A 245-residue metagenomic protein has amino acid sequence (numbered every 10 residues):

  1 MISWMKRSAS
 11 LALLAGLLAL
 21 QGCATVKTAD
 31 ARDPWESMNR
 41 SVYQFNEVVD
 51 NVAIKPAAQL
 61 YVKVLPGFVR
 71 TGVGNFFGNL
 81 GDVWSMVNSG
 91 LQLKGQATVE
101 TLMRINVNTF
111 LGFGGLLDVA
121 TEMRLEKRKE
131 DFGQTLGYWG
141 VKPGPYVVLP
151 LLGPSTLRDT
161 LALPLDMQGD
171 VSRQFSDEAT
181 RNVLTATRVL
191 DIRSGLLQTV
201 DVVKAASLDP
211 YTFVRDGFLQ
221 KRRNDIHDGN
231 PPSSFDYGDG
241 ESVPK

Functional and structural regions predicted by a protein language model:
M1-A12: Bacterial N-terminal signal peptides that target proteins for export
A19-G22: C-terminal motif of bacterial Sec signal peptides marking the signal peptidase cleavage site
T25-K27, Q134, W139-K245: A structured, mid-to-C-terminal "fold-capping" secondary-structure block
D30-L60: Post-signal peptide N-terminal segment of mature Sec-exported envelope proteins
V42, V62-V73, S89-L93, E100 (+1 more regions): N-terminal post-signal-peptidase region of extra-cytosolic proteins
N51-N79: N-terminal, post-signal-peptide region of Sec/Tat-exported proteins
V69-G72, Q92-V99, T121-E122, D225-P232: Surface-exposed patches in mature extracellular/periplasmic domains of secreted proteins
N79-L157: Mid-length scaffold segments of soluble, non-membrane domains
